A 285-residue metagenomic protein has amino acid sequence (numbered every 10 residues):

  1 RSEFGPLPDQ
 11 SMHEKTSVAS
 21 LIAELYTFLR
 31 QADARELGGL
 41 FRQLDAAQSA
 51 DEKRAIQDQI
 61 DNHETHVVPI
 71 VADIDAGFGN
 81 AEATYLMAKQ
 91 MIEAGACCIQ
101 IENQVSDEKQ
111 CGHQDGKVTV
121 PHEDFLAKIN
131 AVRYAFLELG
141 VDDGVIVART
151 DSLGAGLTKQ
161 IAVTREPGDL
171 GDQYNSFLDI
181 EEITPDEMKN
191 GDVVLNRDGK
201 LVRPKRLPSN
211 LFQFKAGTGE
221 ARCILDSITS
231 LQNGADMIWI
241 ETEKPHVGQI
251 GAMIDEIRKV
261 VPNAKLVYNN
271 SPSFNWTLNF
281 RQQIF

Functional and structural regions predicted by a protein language model:
R1-F285: Alpha/beta enzyme core
